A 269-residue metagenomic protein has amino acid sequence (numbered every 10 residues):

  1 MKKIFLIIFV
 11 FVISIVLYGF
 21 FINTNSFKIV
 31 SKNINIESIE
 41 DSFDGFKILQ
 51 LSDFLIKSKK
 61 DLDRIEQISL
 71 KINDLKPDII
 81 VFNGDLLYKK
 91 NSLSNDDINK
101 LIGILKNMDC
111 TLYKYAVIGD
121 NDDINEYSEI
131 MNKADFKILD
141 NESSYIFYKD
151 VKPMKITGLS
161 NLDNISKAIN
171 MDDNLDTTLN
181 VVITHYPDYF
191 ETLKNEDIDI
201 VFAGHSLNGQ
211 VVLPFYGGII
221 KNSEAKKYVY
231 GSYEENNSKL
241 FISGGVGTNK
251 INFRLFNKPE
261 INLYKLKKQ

Functional and structural regions predicted by a protein language model:
M1-S42: N-terminal membrane-anchoring alpha-helices
F27-K60, T157-Y189: Mobile, glycine- and charge-enriched loop segments and immediately flanking short secondary-structure elements within
I36-L49, F136, S144-T157, L175-L179 (+2 more regions): Beta-strand-turn-beta hairpins that frame and shape the catalytic cleft of phosphate-ester-processing enzymes
S42-K137: Membrane-embedded segments
Q50-S52, I80-D85, Y113-D120, L139-N141 (+3 more regions): Active-site neighborhood of phospho(di)ester-bond hydrolases with catalytic His/Asp-centered motifs
L55, L87, N121-D122, S143-S144 (+4 more regions): Catalytic metal-binding/acid-base residues of hydrolase active sites
E129, K133-F136, E142, Y148-T184 (+3 more regions): Binuclear metal-dependent hydrolase catalytic cores centered on His/Asp/Glu-rich metal-binding motifs
P187-L263, Q269: Conserved beta-sheet core of the metallophosphoesterase superfamily
